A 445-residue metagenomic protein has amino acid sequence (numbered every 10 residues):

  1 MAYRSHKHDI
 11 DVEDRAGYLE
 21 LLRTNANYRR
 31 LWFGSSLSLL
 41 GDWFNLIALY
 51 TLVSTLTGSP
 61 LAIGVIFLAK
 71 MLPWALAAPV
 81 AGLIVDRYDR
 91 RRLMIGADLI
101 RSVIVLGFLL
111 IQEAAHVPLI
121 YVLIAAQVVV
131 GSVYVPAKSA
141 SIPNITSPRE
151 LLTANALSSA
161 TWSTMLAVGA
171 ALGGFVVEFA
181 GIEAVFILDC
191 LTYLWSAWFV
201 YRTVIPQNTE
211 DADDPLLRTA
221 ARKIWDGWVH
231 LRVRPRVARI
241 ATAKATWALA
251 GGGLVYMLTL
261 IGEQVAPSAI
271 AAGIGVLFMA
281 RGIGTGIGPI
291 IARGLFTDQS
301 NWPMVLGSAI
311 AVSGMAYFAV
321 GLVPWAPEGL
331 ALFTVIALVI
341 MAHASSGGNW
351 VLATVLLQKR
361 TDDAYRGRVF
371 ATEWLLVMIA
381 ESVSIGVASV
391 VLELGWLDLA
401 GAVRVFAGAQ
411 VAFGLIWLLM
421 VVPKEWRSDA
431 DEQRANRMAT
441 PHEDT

Functional and structural regions predicted by a protein language model:
Y3-R29, P206-T242, R437-D444: Juxtamembrane intracellular "pre-TM" segments in multi-pass secondary transporters
D11-L72, V229-R281: Helix-loop boundary and gating motifs at the non-cytosolic
T24, T55, D86-R87, E113 (+5 more regions): Membrane-helix boundary and inter-helical linker elements of multi-pass secondary transporters
R29, P60-L61, R91-R92, V117-P118 (+8 more regions): Residues that define the loop-to-transmembrane-helix transition and helix capping in multi-pass membrane transporters
R29-L46, A69-V85, D89-I104, L119-E178 (+6 more regions): Substrate-agnostic recognition of the 12-TM MFS/MFS-like secondary transporter fold
G58-S59, Q112-P118, E178-V185, P327 (+1 more regions): Transmembrane helix interruption/hinge and helix-loop junction motifs
L76, V80, R87, L93 (+6 more regions): C-terminal transmembrane bundle of multi-pass solute transporters/carriers
A140-N144, I182, F186-L216, L418-Q433: Helix-loop junctions on the cytosolic side of multi-pass membrane transporters, especially the intracellular loop
